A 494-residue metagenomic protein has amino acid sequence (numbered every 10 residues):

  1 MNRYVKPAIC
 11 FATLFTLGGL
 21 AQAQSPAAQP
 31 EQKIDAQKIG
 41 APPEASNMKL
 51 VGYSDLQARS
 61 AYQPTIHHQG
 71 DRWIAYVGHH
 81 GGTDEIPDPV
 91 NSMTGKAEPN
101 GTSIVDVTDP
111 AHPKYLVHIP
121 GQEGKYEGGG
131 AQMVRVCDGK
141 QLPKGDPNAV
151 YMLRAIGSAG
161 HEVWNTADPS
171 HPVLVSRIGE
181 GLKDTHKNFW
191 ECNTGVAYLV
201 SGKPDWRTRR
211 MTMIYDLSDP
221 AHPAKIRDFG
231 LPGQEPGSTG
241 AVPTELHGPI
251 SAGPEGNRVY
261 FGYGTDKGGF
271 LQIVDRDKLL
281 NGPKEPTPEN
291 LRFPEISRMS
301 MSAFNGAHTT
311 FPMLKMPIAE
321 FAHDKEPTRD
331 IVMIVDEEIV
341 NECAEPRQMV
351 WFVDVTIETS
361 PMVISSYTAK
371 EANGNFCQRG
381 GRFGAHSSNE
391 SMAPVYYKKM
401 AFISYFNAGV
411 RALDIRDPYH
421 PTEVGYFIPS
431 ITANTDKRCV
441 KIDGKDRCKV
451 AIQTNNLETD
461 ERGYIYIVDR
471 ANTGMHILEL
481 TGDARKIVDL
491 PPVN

Functional and structural regions predicted by a protein language model:
M1-V5: N-terminal secretory signal peptides that target proteins for export/translocation
A8-G19: Bacterial N-terminal signal peptides
A23-N494: Feature marking well-ordered beta-strand scaffolds used for ligand recognition
